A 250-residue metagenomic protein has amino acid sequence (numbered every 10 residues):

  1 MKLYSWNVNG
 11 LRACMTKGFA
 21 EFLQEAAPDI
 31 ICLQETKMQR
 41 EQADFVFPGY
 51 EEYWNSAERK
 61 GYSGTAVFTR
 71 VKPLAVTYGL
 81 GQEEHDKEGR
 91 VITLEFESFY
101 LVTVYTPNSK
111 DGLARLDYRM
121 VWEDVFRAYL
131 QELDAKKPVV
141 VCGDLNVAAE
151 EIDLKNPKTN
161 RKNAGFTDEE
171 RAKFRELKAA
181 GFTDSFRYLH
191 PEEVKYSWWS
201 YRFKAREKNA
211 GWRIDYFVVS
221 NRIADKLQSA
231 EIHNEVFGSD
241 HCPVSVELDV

Functional and structural regions predicted by a protein language model:
M1-F47, E51, A57-Y62, Y78 (+2 more regions): N-terminal, active-site-proximal structural segment of metallo-dependent hydrolase catalytic domains
M1-N9, S98-K110, C142: Active-site-proximal beta-strand elements of phosphoester/diester hydrolases
N7, L23-E41, L101, L130-E151 (+4 more regions): Active-site beta-strand/loop signature of hydrolases that rely on acidic residues for catalysis
K37, A43-S109: Structured beta-strand-rich core segments of catalytic domains in phosphoester-bond hydrolases
E51, V125-A210, I214: Metal-dependent phosphoesterases centered on the DNase I-like endonuclease/exonuclease/phosphatase
K60-A75, E193, A205-D225: Conserved beta strand-loop-helix elements of the APE1-like EEP
R70, L94-E97, S220-N221, V246-V250: Active-site beta-strand termini and strand-to-loop segments that position acidic
G81-Q82, P107-E123, K158-K162: Surface-exposed cleft-lining segments at the edges of enzyme active sites
